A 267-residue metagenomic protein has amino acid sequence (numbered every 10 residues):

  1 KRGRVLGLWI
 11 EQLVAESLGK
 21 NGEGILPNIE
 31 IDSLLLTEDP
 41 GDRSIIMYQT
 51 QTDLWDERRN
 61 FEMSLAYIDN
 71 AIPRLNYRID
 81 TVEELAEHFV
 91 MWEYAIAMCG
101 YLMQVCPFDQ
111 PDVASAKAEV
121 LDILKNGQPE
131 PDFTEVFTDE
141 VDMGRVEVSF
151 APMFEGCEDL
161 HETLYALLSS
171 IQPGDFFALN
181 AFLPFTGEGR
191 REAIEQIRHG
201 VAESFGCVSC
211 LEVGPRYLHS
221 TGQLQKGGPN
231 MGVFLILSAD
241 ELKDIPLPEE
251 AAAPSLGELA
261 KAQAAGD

Functional and structural regions predicted by a protein language model:
K1-D267: A SIS-like phosphosugar-recognition module
